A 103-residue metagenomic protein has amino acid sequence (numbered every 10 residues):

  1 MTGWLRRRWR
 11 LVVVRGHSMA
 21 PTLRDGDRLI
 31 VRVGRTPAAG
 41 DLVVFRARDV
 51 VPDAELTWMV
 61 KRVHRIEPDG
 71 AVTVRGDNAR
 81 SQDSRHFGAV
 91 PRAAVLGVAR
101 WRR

Functional and structural regions predicted by a protein language model:
M1-R103: Extended hydrophobic leader/signal-anchor segments used for secretion and membrane insertion
